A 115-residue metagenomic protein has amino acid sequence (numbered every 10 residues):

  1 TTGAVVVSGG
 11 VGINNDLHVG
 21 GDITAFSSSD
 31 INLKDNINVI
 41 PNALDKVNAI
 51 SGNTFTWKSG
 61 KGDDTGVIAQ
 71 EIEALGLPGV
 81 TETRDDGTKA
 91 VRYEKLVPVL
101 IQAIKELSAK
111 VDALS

Functional and structural regions predicted by a protein language model:
V5, I31, V91, K95-P98 (+1 more regions): Register-specific recognition of a single heptad position within extended alpha-helical repeats
V5-V7, V11-I13, L17-S28, I104: Low-complexity, small-hydrophobic/phenylalanine-enriched stretches that adopt extended beta/coil conformations used
L17-E94, K110-L114: C-terminal intramolecular chaperone/autoprocessing and neck/assembly modules of extracellular spikes and adhesins
V97, I101-S115: Long amphipathic alpha-helical coiled-coil
